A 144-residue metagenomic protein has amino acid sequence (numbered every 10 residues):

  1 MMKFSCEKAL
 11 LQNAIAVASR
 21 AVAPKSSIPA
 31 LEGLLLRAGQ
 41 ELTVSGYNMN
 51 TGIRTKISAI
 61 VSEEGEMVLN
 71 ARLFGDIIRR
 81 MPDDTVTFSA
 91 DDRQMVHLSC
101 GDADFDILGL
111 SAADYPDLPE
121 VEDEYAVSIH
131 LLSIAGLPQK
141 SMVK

Functional and structural regions predicted by a protein language model:
M1-K144: Structural preference for solvent-exposed beta-strand-turn elements and adjacent flexible terminal/loop segments within
